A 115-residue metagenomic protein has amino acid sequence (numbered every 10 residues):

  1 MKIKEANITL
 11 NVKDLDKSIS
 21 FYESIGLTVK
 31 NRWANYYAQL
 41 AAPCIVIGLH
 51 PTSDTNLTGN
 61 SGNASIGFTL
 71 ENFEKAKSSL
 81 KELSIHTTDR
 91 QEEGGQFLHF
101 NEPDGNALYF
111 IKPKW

Functional and structural regions predicted by a protein language model:
M1-K17, A64-I66, K114: N-terminal beta-strand motif that seeds the catalytic metal site of vicinal oxygen chelate
A6, A34, G62, G94: Exposed loop/turn and edge beta-strand positions of beta-sandwich/beta-sheet ligand-binding modules
L10, K30-R32, D89-E92: Short beta-strand-to-loop elements that line the ligand-binding cleft of bilobed periplasmic-binding protein-like
E23-K30, I85: Conserved acetyl-CoA-binding loop of GNAT-fold acetyltransferases
T28-S61, A107-P113: Conserved short beta-strand elements that form part of the metal-binding/catalytic scaffold of enzyme active sites
A64-L80, S84: Mid-chain, well-packed structural core segment of small domains
K77, K81-W115: Vicinal oxygen chelate
